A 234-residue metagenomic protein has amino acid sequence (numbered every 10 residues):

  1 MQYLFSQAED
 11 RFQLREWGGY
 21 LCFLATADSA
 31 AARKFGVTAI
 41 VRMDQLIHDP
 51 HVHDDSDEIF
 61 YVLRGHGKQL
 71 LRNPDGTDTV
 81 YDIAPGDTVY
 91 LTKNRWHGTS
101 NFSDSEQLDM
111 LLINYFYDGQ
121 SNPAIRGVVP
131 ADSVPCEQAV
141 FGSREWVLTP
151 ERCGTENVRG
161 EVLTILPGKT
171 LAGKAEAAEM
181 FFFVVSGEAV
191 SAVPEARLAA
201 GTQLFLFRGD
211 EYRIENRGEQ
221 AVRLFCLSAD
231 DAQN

Functional and structural regions predicted by a protein language model:
Q2-Q7, R72-T77, W96-R144, R213-N234: Double-stranded beta-helix
R11-P50, S56, P135-K174, A178-E179 (+1 more regions): A short glycine-rich, His/Asp/Glu-containing loop-to-beta-strand
T26-A27, H48-D54, L71-R72, V80-Y81 (+4 more regions): Short histidine-centered beta-strand/loop micro-motifs that create catalytic or ligand/metal-coordination sites
I47-D49, K68, D87-V89, K93-T99 (+3 more regions): Histidine-centered metal-chelating micro-motifs
D55, H66, R95-W96, A177 (+2 more regions): A generic "binding-loop/recognition-motif" signal
D55-K68, R72-N73, A177-V193: Glycine- and acidic-residue-biased ligand/ion/polar-headgroup-sensing regions
P74-T92, V193-G209: Short acidic-glycine-tyrosine-enriched beta hairpin
